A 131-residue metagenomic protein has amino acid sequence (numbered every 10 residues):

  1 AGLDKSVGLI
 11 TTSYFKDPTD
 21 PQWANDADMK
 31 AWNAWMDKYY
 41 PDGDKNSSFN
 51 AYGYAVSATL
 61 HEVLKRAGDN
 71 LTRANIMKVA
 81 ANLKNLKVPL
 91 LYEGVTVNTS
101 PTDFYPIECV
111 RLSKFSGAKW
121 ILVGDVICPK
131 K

Functional and structural regions predicted by a protein language model:
A1-K131: Extracytosolic ligand-binding ectodomains
